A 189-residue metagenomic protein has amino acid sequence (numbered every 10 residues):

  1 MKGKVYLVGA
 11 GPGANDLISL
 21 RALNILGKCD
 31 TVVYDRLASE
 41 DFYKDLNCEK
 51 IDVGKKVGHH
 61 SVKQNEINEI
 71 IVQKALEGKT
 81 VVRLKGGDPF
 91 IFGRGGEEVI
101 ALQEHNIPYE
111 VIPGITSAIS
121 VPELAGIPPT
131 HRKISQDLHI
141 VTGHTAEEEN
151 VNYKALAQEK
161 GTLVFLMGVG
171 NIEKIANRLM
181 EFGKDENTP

Functional and structural regions predicted by a protein language model:
M1-A10, N15-I112, S120: Class I S-adenosyl-L-methionine
K2-L7, L76-V81, D137, A146-P189: A contiguous loop/helix-start segment that scaffolds small-molecule binding in enzyme catalytic cores
R21-I25, N47-K50, E98-A101, I127 (+2 more regions): Short, solvent-exposed amphipathic alpha-helical segments in soluble enzyme and RNA/protein-processing domains
I25, S117, N171: Short phosphate-engaging motifs
D45-N47, Q64-N65, P122-G126, T142-G143 (+1 more regions): Short secondary-structure transition/capping segments
E49-K55, N106-E110, P129-Q136, G183-P189: Short hydrophobic/aromatic-enriched beta-strand-loop microsegments
D88-F90, G95-E159: Class I SAM-dependent methyltransferase SAM-binding "motif I" and its flanking Rossmann-like core
